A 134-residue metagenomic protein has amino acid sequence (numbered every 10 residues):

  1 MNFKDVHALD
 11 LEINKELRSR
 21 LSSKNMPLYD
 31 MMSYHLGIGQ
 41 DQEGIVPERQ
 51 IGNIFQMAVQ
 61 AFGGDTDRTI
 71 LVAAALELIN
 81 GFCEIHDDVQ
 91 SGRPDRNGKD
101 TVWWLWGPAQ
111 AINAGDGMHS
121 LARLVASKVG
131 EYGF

Functional and structural regions predicted by a protein language model:
M1-I79, I85, V89-W104: Conserved N-terminal diphosphate/IPP-binding helix and adjacent helical/loop segment of trans-prenyltransferase domains
D5, L9, A114, G130: Catalytic cores of large soluble enzymes that bind and process phosphate-bearing ligands
E16-L21, R49, G117, K128-F134: Proteins with a high burden of low-complexity, intrinsically disordered sequence enriched in S/T/G/P/A and R, requiring
M57, G81, L121-K128: Residue-level signal for well-ordered alpha-helical scaffold segments within enzymatic catalytic domains
A61-D65, L124-F134: Inter-helical turn/loop segments and adjacent helix faces that build the functional surface of alpha-helical bundle
W104-L124: Multi-pass membrane catalytic core of lipid/isoprenoid biosynthesis enzymes
